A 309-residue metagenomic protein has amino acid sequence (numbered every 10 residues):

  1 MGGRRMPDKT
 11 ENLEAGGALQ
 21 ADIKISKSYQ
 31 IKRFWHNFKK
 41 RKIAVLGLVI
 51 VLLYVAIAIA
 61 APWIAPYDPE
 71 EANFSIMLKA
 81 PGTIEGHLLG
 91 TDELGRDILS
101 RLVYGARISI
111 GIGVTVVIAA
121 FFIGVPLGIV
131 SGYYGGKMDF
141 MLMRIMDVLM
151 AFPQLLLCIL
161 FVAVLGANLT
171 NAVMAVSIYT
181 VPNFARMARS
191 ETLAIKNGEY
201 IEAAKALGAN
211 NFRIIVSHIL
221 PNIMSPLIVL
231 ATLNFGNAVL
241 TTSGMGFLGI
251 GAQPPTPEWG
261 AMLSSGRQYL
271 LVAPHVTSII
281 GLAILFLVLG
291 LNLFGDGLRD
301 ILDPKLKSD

Functional and structural regions predicted by a protein language model:
G2-V125, I129, G136, L155 (+3 more regions): Gly/Trp-centered helix-boundary motif
Y54-A58, V162-A163, V176-P182, L233 (+1 more regions): Alpha-helical transmembrane segments of multi-pass membrane proteins
A61-P69, G132-G136, V162-A167, Y179 (+3 more regions): Short helix-capping/hinge motifs at transmembrane helix termini and TM-loop junctions
L88, D92, I98, F122-I123 (+2 more regions): Generic hydrophobic transmembrane alpha-helix motif, especially the helices
I112-V116, S131, M146-D147, A175 (+6 more regions): Alpha-helical transmembrane segments of multi-pass integral membrane proteins
V130-S131, F161, A188, I201 (+3 more regions): Hydrophobic alpha-helical interface/terminus motif in multipass membrane transporters
